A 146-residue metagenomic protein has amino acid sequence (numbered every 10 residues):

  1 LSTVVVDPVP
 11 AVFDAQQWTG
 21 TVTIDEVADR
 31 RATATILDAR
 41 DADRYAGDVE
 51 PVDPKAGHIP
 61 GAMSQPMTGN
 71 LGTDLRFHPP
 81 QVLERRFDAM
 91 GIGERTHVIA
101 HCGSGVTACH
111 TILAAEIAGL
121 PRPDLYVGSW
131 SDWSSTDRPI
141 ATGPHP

Functional and structural regions predicted by a protein language model:
L1-T35, A39-P146: Rhodanese-like catalytic fold shared by cysteine-dependent sulfurtransferases and DSP/PTP-type phosphatases
